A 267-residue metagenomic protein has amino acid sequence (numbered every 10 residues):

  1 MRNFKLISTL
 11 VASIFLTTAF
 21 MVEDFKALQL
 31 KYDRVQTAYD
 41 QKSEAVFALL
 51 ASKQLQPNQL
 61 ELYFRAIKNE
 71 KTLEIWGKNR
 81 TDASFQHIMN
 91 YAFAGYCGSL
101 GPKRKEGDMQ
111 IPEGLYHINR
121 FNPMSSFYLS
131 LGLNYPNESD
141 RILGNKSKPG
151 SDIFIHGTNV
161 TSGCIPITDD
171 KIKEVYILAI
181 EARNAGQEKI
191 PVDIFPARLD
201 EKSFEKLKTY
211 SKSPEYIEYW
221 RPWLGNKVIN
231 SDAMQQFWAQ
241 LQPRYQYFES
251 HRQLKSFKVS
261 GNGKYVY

Functional and structural regions predicted by a protein language model:
M1-S8: Bacterial N-terminal signal peptides that target proteins for export
T9-T17: Bacterial N-terminal signal peptides
M21-S162, K173-I190, L199-Y267: Cell wall/extracellular polymer interaction/catalysis modules
D193-F195: Short internal beta-strands
